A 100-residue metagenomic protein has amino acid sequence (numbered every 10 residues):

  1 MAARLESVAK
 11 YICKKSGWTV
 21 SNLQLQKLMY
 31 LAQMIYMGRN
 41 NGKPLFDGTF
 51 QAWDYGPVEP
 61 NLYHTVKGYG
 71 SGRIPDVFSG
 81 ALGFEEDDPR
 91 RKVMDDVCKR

Functional and structural regions predicted by a protein language model:
M1-R100: Domain-edge interaction signal
